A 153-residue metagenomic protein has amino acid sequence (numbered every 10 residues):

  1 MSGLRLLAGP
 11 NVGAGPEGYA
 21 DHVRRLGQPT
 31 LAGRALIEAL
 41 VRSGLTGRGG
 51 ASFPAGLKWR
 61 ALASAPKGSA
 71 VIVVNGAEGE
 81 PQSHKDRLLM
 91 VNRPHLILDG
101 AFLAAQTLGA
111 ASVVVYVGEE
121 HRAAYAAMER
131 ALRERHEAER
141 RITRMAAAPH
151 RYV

Functional and structural regions predicted by a protein language model:
M1-V153: Feature of Fe-S/electron-transfer and energy-metabolism proteins that preferentially highlights extended coupling
